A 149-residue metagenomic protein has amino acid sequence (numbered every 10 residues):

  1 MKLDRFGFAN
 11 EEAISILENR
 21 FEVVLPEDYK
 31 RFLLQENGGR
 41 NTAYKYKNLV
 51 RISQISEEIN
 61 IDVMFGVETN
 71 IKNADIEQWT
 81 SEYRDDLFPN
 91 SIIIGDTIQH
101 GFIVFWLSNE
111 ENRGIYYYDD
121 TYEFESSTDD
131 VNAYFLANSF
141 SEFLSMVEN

Functional and structural regions predicted by a protein language model:
M1-G101, E148: A surface-exposed partner-binding patch
F21, Y29-F32, Y116-Y118, F140-F143: Aromatic side chains
S91-I92, I103, I115, Y134: A broad, low-specificity signal marking well-ordered, structured residues that form hydrophobic/aromatic
Q99, N109-E111: Short strand-connecting beta-turns/loops that link adjacent beta-strands
V104-S108: Conserved, surface-exposed functional patches that form binding/active-site neighborhoods
E111-F124: Intrinsically disordered, low-complexity regulatory segments enriched in Ser/Thr/Pro and charged residues
T121-E148: Compact, glycine/acidic-enriched structural inserts
